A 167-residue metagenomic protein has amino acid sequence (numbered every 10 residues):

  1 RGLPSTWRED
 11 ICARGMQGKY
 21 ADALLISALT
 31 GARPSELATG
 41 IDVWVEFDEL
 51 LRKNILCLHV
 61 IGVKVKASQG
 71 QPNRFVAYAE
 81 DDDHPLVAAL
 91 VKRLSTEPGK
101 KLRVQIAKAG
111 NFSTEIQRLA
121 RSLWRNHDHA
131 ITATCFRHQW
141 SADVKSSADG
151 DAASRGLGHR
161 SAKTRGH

Functional and structural regions predicted by a protein language model:
G2-P34: Basic, Lys/Arg- and aromatic-enriched nucleic-acid-binding interface segment
K19, A32-P34, N73-V76, L90 (+1 more regions): Short, cationic motifs built from Arg/Lys/His that form the positively charged side of catalytic pockets
Y20, I26-G40, S146-D149, H159: A short, glycine-centered helix-capping/turn motif at helix boundaries that positions DNA-contacting or catalytic
A23, Q117-A120, G150: Generic structural marker for isolated residues within well-ordered, non-membrane alpha-helices of soluble domains
T39, Q139-D143, R155: DNA-binding alpha-helical recognition surfaces that contact promoter or target DNA
T39-L86: Conserved tyrosine-mediated DNA breakage-rejoining catalytic core shared by Y-recombinases
Y78-H129, T134-C135, W140, K145: Active-site/catalytic core of tyrosine-dependent DNA strand-transfer enzymes
A130, S147-H167: Short, polar N-cap/turn motifs at the start of nucleic acid-interacting alpha helices
